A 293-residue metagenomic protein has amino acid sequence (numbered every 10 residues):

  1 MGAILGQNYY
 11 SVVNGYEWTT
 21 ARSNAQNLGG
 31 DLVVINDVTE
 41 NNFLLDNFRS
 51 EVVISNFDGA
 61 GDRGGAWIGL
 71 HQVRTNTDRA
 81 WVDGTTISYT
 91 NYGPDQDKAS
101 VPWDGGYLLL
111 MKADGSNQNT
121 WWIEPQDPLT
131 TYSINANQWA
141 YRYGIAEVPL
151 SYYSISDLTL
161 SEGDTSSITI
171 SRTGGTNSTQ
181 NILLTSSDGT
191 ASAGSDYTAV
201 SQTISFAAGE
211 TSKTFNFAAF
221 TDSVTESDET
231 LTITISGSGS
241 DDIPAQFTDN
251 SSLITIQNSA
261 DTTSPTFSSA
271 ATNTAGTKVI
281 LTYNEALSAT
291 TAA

Functional and structural regions predicted by a protein language model:
M1-A3, L109, A245, S268-T272: Short, exposed beta-strand/loop patches in secreted or surface proteins that constitute
M1-S151: Extracellular, disulfide-bonded carbohydrate-recognition/adhesion ectodomains, dominated by C-type lectin-like domains
V13-G15, A218-T221, N284: A structural micro-motif recognizing beta-strand termini and the immediately following turn/loop segments
A66, G106, G144, I168 (+2 more regions): Conserved, well-structured core segments
S151-S264, N273-I280: Short boundary segments that mark the start of a structured unit
R172, N284-S288: Short amphipathic, basic-aromatic surface patches that mediate peripheral association with negatively charged
T179-N181, L287-A293: Solvent-exposed loop/turn segments flanking beta-strands in beta-repeat/beta-sandwich domains
T263, T282, T290-A293: Solvent-exposed, low-complexity segments and loops of surface/extracellular structural proteins
